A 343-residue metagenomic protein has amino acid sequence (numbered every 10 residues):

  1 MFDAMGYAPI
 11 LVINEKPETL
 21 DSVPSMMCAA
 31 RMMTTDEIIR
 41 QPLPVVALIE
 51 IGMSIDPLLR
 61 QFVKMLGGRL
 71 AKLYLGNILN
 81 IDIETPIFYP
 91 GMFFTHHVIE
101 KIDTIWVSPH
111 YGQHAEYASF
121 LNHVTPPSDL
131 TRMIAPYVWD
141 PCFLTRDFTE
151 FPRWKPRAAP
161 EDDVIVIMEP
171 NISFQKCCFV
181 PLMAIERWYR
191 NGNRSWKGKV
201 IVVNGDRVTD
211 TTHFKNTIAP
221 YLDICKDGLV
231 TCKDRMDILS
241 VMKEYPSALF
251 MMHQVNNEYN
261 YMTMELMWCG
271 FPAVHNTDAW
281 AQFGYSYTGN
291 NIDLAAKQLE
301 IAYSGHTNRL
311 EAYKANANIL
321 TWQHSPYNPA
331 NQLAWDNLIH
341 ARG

Functional and structural regions predicted by a protein language model:
M1-R60, V164-V208, T307, P326-P329 (+1 more regions): N-terminal pre-catalytic "stem/leader" segment of glycosyltransferase-like enzymes
M1-T104, H110-E116, C232-I238: Extended catalytic core of nucleotide-activated donor transferases of GT-like folds
F2, P86-Y89, V98, A158-A159 (+10 more regions): Hydrophobic transmembrane helix bundles of membrane-integrated enzymes that assemble and modify cell-envelope
M5, H114, A118, N122-C232: Conserved catalytic-core segment of nucleotide-activated headgroup transferases in glycan assembly
C28-I38, D227-D234, S286-L294, I301: Short acidic-hydrophobic, aromatic-tinged amphipathic segments that line or gate anion-handling sites
T35-I38, G205-C269: Donor nucleotide-activated moiety binding/catalytic core segment of transferases that use nucleotide-activated donors
I83-E84, F88-P152, P326-N337: A short, active-site helix/loop in glycosyltransferases that binds the activated sugar's phosphate group
P246-H324: Catalytic binding pocket for nucleotide-activated donors in carbohydrate/polymer assembly enzymes
